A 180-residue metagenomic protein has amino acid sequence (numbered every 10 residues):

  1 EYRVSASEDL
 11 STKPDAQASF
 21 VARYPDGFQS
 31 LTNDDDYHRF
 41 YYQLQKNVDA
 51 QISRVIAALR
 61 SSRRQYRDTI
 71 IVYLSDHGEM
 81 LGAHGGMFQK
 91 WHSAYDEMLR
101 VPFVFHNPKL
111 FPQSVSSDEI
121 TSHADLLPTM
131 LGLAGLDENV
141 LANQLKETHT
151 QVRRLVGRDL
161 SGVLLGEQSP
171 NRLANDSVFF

Functional and structural regions predicted by a protein language model:
E1, R63, S93-D96, V152 (+1 more regions): Short secondary-structure boundary/capping segments
E1-Q29, P102: Core domains of carbohydrate- and sulfate-ester-processing enzymes
R3-A6, K13, Q17, Q45-I52 (+5 more regions): A structural signal for well-ordered alpha-helical scaffolds and beta->alpha junctions
D26-T69: A long, amphipathic alpha-helix that forms part of the scaffold/cap immediately adjacent to metal-dependent active
L31-L44, K90, L110-T121, N139-Q151: Active-site rim elements
Y41, Q45-V48, I52, I70-S75 (+2 more regions): Beta-strand elements within well-structured catalytic alpha/beta cores of enzymes that handle phosphate/sulfate esters
A58-F111, S117-S122: Histidine-centered active-site microenvironments of extracellular/periplasmic hydrolases and transferases
H77-A83, A124-L127, G132-F180: C-terminal cap/loop subdomain of S1 sulfatases and analogous C-terminal strand-loop tails that border
